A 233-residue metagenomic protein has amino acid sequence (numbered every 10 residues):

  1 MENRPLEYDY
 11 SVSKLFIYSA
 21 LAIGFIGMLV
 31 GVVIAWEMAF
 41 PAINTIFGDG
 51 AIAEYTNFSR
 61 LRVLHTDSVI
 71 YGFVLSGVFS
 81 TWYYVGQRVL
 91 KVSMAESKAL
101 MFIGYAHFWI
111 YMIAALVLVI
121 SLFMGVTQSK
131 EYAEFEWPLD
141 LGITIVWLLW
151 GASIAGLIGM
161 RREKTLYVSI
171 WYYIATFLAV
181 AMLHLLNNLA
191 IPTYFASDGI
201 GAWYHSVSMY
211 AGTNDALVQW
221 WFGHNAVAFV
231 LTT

Functional and structural regions predicted by a protein language model:
E2, W137, W203-Y204: Residues at structural and domain junctions
E2-L15: Cytosolic juxtamembrane amphipathic/interface segments immediately preceding and feeding into a transmembrane helix
E7, G50-A53, M209-G212: Short hydrophobic/aromatic segments of transmembrane alpha-helices and their interfaces
K14-V92, S97-G125, W137-I158, I170-D198 (+1 more regions): Hydrophobic cores of alpha-helical transmembrane segments in multi-pass integral membrane proteins
V126-E134: Membrane-interface helix caps and helix-loop-helix hairpins in membrane proteins
L157-T165: Inter-helical turn/loop segments and adjacent helix faces that build the functional surface of alpha-helical bundle
F195-D215: Short, flexible helix-coil linker/hinge segments at the edges of structured domains or between repeats
